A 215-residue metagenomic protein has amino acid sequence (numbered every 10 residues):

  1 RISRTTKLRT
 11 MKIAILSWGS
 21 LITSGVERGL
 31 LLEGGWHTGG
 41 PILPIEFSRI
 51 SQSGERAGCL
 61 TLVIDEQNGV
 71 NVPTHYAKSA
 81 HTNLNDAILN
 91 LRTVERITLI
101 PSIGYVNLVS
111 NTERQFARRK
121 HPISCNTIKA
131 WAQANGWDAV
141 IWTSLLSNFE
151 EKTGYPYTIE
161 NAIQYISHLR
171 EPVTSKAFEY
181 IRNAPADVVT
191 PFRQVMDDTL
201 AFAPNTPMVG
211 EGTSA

Functional and structural regions predicted by a protein language model:
R1-T10: Short, Lys/Arg-enriched N-terminal segments with co-localized hydrophobic residues within the first ~10-30 amino acids
T10-A215: A glycine-rich, hydrophobic/aromatic-adjacent loop/helix-cap motif
